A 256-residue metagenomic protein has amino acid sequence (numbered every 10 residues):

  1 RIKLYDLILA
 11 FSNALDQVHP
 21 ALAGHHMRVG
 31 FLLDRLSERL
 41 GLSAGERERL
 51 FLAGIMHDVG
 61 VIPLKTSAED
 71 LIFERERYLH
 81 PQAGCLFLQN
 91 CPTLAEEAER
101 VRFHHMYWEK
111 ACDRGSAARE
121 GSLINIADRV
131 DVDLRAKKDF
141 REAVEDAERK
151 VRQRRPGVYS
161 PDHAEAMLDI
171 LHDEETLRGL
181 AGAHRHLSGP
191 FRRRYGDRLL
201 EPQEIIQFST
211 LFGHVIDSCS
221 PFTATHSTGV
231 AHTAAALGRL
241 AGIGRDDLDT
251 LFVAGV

Functional and structural regions predicted by a protein language model:
I2-V256: Histidine- and acidic-residue-rich, metal-dependent catalytic cores
